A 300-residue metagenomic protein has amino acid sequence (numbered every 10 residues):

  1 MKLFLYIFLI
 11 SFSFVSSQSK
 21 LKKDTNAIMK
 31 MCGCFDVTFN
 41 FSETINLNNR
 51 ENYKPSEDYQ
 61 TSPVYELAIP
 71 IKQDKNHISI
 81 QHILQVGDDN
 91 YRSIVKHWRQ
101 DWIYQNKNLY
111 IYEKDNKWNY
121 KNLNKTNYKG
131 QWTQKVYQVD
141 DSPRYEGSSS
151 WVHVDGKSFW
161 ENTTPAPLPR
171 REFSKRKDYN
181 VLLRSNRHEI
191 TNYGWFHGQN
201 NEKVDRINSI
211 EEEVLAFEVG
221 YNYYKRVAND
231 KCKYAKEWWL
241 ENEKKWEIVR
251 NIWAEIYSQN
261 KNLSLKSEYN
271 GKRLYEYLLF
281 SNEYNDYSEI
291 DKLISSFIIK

Functional and structural regions predicted by a protein language model:
K2-S13: Sec-dependent N-terminal signal peptides
Q18-I28, F41-Y59, K75-H82, V86 (+5 more regions): Amphipathic/hydrophobic helical signal segments and adjacent flexible N-terminal regions that mediate secretion
M31-G33: A glycine-anchored, Pro-Gly-centered beta-turn/N-cap motif
D36-I45, I83, T163-R171, G198-R206: Generic short beta-strand segments
P55-K72, Q81, R99-D101, L183-I190 (+2 more regions): Hydrophobic/aromatic beta-strand elements that line small-molecule binding cavities or substrate pockets in beta-rich
K72-H153: Low-complexity, serine/threonine/proline-enriched polar segments
K125-L183, K203-D205: Short helix-loop boundary/capping segments
N208-V214: Short proline/glycine-enriched turn/loop segments at secondary-structure junctions
